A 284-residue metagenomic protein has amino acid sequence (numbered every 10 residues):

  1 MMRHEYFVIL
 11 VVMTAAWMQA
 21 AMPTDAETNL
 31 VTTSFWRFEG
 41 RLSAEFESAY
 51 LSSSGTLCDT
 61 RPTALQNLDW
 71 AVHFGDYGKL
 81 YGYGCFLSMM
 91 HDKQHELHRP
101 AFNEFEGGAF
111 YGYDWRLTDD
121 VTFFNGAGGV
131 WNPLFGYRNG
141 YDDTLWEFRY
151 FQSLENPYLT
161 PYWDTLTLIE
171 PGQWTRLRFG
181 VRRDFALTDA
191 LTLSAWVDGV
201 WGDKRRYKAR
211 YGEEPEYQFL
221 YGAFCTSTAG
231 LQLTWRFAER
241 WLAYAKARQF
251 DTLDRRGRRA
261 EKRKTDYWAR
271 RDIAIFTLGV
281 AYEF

Functional and structural regions predicted by a protein language model:
A21-Q94, A281-E283: Short glycine/proline- and aromatic-enriched beta-strand/turn motifs that initiate or cap beta-hairpins
E39-S43, K79-Y83, T122-G126, Y158-Y162 (+3 more regions): Residue-level detector of the transmembrane beta-barrel scaffold of outer-membrane proteins
S43-L51, C85-M89, G112-D114, G128-L134 (+4 more regions): Outer-membrane beta-barrel pore domains and translocons
A44-F46, Q66-V72, A109-Y113, G129 (+6 more regions): Residues on the lipid-exposed face of transmembrane beta-strands in outer-membrane beta-barrel proteins
V72-D76, Y113-D119, S153-Y158, F185-D189 (+4 more regions): Outer-membrane beta-barrel strand-turn architecture
Y81-G180, K264-D266: Outer-membrane pore/translocation modules
Y141-Y221, C225-T228, Q232-W235: Detector for outer-membrane/organellar transmembrane beta-barrel domains, recognizing the amphipathic beta-strand
A195, S227-F284: Predominantly the C-terminal beta-signal and adjacent terminal strand-loop region of outer-membrane beta-barrel
